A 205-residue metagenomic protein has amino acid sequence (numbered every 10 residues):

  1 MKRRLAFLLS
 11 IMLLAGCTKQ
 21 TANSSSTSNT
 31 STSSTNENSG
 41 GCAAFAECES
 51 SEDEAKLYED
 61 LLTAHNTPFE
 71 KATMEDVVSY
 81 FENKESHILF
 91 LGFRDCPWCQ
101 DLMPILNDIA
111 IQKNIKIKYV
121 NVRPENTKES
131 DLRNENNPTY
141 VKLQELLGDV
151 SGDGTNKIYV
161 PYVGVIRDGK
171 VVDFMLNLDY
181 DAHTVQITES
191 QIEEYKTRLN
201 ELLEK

Functional and structural regions predicted by a protein language model:
M1-R4: Positively charged n-region of N-terminal signal peptides that target proteins for export
L13-G16: C-terminal motif of bacterial Sec signal peptides marking the signal peptidase cleavage site
T18-Q20: Bacterial signal peptide processing site
S26-K84, E194-K205: N-terminal leader/targeting and pre-domain segments
E82-R94, L106: Short active-site neighborhood of thiol/selenol oxidoreductases, capturing the structured segment around
L91, I115-K142: Thiol-based oxidoreductase modules, predominantly thioredoxin-like and allied folds used for disulfide exchange
Q100-K113: Typically the conserved alpha-helix immediately C-terminal to a functionally engaged Cys/Sec in thioredoxin-like
G154-K205: Non-catalytic, surface beta->alpha helical segment in thiol-disulfide oxidoreductase systems
